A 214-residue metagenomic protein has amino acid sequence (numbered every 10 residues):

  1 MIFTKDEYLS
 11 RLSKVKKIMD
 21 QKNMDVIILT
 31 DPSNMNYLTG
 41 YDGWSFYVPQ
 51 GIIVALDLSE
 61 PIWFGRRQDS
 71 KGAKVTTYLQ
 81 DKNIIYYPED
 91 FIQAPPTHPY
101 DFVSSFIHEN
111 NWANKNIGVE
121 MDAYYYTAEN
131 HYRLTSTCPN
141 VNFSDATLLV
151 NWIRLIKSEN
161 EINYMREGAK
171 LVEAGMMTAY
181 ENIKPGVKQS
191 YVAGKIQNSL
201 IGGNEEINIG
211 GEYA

Functional and structural regions predicted by a protein language model:
M1-L171: A composition/biophysics-driven feature that prefers long, compositionally simple stretches
F3, I18-N36, Y125, V172-A214: Active-site cores enriched in adjacent His and Asp/Glu residues with nearby glycine-rich loops that coordinate divalent
